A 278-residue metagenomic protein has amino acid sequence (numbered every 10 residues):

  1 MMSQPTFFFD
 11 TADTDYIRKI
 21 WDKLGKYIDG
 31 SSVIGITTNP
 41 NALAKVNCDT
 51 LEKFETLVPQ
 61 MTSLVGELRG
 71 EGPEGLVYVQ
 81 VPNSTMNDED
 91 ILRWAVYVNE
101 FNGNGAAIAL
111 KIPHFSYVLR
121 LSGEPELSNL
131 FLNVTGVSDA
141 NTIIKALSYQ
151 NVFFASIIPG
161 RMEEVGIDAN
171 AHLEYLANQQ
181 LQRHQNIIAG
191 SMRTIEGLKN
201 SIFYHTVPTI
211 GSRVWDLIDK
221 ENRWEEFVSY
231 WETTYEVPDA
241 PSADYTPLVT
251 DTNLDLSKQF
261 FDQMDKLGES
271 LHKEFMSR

Functional and structural regions predicted by a protein language model:
S3-L121, P159: Active-site beta->alpha loop and helix N-cap motifs at the rims of alpha/beta catalytic domains
F9-D10, V79, L110-P113, T135 (+3 more regions): Glycine- and other small-residue-rich loops at beta-strand/loop junctions that grip anionic moieties
D10-A12, Q180, H184-R278: C-terminal alpha-helical cap/extension of soluble enzyme domains
Y16-I28, R93-W94, R120-L121, D139-Q150 (+1 more regions): Catalytic cores of alpha/beta
I28-I34, N99-A106, R120-N133, L147-S156 (+2 more regions): Glycine-enriched alpha-helix->loop->beta-strand junction motifs that scaffold or abut catalytic
I34-I36, P40-A44, G136, Q150-V165 (+1 more regions): Glycine-rich phosphate-binding active-site loops on the catalytic face of alpha/beta enzymes
D49-Q60, T85-R93, L110-E126, S138-S148 (+3 more regions): Active-site-adjacent beta->alpha loops and helix N-cap segments on the catalytic face of soluble alpha/beta enzymes
L57-L76, N99-G103, V118-N129, A169-I187 (+4 more regions): Alpha-helix-loop-beta-strand connector modules within alpha/beta enzyme cores
